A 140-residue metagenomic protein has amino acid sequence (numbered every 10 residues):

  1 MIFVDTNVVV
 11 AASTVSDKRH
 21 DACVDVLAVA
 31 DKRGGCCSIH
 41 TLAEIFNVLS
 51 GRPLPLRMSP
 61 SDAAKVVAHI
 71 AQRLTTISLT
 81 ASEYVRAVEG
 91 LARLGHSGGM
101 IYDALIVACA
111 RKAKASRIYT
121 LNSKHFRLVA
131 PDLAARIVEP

Functional and structural regions predicted by a protein language model:
M1, V107-P140: Acidic, PIN/NYN-like endoribonuclease modules and their adjacent C-terminal/linker elements
M1-C37, P53-K65: Short, well-structured N-terminal submotif of metal-dependent ribonuclease cores
N7-V8, H40, L105, K124: Alpha-helix/helix-capping structural signal
H20-C23, L42, A63, V67 (+2 more regions): A general structural signal for well-ordered alpha-helical segments in protein cores
D31-G34, A71, T75, G95 (+2 more regions): Residue-level detector of structured alpha->beta connecting loops
L42, F46, S50, P55-A71 (+1 more regions): Glycine/small-residue-rich phosphate/adenosyl-binding loop
A68-H69, L79, L94, G98 (+2 more regions): Internal alpha/beta domain cores that form substrate/cofactor-binding pockets in large enzymes and binding proteins
T75-S123: Active-site neighborhoods of divalent-metal-dependent phosphate/nucleic-acid chemistry enzymes
